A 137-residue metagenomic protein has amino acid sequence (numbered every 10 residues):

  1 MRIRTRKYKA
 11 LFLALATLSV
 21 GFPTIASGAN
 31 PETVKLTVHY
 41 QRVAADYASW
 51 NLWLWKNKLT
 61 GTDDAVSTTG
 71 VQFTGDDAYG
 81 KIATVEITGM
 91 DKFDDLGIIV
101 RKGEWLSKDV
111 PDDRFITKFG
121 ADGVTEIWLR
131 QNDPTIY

Functional and structural regions predicted by a protein language model:
R2-F12: Bacterial N-terminal signal peptides that target proteins for export
A10, A26-A29: Small-side-chain structural scaffolding
L18-S27: C-terminal segment of classical bacterial N-terminal signal peptides
A29-A44, K81-Y137: The feature marks proteins involved in alpha-glucan
D46-D91, E104-P111: Aromatic-rich carbohydrate-binding modules that target alpha-glucans
